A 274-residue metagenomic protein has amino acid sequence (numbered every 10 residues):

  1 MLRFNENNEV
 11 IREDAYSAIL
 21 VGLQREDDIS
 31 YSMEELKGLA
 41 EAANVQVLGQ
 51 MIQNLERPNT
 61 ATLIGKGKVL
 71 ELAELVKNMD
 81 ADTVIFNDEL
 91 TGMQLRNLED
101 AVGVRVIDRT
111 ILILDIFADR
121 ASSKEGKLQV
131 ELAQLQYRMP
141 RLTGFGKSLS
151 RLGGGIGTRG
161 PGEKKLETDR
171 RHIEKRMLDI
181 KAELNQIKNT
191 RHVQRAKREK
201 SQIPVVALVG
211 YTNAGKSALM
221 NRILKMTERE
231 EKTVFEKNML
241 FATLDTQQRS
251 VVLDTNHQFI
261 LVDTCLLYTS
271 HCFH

Functional and structural regions predicted by a protein language model:
M1-I113: N-terminal accessory targeting/assembly segments
L20-L23, D108, L208-T212, D263: Flexible glycine-/small-residue-rich
L36, V84, L135, I173 (+2 more regions): Residue-level signature of catalytic and energy-coupling elements of molecular machines, predominantly ATP/GTP-dependent
K37, E41-N44, K77, E99 (+11 more regions): Signal for well-folded cores of large energy- and translation-related assemblies
L112-V130: Short alpha-helix plus adjacent loop in nuclease-associated cores
V130, Q134-P204, T233: P-loop NTPase nucleotide-binding/switch module
E183-V262: Conserved G1/Walker A P-loop phosphate-binding module
Y268-H274: Conserved small/polar residues in nucleotide/adenosyl-binding loops
